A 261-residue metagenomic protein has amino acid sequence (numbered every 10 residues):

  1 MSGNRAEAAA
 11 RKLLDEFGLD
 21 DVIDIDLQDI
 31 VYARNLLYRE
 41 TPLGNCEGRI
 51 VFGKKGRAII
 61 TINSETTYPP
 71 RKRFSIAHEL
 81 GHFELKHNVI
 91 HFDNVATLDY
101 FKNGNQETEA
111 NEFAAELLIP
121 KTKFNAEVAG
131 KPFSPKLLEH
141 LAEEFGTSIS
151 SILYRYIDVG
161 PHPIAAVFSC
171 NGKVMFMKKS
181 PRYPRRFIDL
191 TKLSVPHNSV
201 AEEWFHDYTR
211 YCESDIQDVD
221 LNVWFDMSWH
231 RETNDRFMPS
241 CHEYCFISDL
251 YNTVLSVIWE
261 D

Functional and structural regions predicted by a protein language model:
M1-D261: Active-site hotspot residues in diverse enzymes, especially metal/ion-binding acidic/histidine motifs
